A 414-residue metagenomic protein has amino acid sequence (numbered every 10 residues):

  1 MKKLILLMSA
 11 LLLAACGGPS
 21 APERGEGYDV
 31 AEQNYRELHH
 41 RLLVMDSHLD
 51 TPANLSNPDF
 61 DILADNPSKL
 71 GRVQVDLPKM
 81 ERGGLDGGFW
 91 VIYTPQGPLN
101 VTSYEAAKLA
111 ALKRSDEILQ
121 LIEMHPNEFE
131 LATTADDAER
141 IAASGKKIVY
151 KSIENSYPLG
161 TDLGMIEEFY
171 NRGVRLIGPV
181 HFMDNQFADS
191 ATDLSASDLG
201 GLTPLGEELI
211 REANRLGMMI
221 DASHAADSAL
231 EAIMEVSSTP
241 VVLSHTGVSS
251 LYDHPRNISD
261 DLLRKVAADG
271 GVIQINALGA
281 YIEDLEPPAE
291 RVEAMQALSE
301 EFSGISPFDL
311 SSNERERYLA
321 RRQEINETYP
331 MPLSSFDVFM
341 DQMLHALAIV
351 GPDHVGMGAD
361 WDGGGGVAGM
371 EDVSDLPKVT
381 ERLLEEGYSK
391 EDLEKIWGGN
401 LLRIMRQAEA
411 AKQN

Functional and structural regions predicted by a protein language model:
K2-A10: Sec-dependent signal peptide recognition, specifically the positively charged N-region followed immediately by
L7-M8, A53, S250: Intrinsically disordered, low-complexity segments enriched in polar/charged small residues
A10-L11, G173: Short, linear, compositionally biased motifs with a strong N-terminal bias
L13-A15: C-terminal motif of bacterial Sec signal peptides marking the signal peptidase cleavage site
G17-L199, D253-N414: N-terminal hydrophobic targeting/anchoring segments and the immediately downstream early-domain regions of hydrolases
P158-G160, N171-R256: Divalent metal-binding pocket/active-site signature
